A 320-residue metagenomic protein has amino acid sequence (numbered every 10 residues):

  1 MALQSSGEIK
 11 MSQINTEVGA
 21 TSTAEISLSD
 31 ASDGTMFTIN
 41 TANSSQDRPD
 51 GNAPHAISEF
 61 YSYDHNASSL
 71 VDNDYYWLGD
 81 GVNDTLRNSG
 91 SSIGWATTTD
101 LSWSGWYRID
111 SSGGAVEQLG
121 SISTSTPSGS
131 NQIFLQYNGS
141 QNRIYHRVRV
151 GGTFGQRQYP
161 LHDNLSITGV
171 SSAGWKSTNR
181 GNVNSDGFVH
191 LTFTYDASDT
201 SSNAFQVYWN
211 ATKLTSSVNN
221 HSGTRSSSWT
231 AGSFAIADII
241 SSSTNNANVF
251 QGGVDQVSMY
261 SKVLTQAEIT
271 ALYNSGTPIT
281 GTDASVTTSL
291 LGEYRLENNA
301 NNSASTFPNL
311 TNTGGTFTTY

Functional and structural regions predicted by a protein language model:
A2-G79, T98, S102-G105, A267 (+2 more regions): Glycine-biased low-complexity/repetitive sequence motifs
M11, P278-I279: C-terminal, active-site-flanking charged/polar segments
Q13, W209-A211, N274-S275: Glycine-rich, phosphate-binding/catalytic loops in enzymes
V71-L264, G281-F307, T319-Y320: Extracellular glycan-associated modules
S261, Y273-T277: Sec/Tat-exported extracytoplasmic proteins
G315-T316: Small-residue (G/S/T/A) turn/hinge positions that recur once per unit in extracellular repeat modules
